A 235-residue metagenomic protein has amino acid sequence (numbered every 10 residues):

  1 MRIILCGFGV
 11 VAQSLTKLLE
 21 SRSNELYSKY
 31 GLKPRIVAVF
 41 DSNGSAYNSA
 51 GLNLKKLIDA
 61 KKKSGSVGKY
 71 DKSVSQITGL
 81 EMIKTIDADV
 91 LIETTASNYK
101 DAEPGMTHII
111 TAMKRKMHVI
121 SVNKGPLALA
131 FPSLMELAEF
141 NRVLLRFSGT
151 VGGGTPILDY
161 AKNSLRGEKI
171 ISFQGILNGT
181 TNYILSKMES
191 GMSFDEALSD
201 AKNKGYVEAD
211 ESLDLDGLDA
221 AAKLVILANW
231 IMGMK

Functional and structural regions predicted by a protein language model:
M1-K114: N-terminal glycine-/serine-/threonine-rich beta1-alpha1-beta2 phosphate-ribose binding loop of Rossmann-like
V10-L19, H108, S133-L134, Y160 (+2 more regions): Alpha-helical scaffold elements adjacent to nucleotide-binding pockets in ATP/GTP-utilizing enzyme cores
G31, D87, K116-M117, R142 (+2 more regions): Glycine-centered loop/turn motif at secondary-structure junctions
V39, V90-E93, I120-V122, L145-G149 (+1 more regions): General beta-strand structural signal in soluble alpha/beta enzymes
A96-R115, V122-K162: Rossmann-fold NAD(P)-binding glycine/threonine-rich loop
P132, E139, L144-K235: Core active-site phosphate/anionic-ligand binding loop and the adjoining beta-turn-alpha structural block in enzyme
